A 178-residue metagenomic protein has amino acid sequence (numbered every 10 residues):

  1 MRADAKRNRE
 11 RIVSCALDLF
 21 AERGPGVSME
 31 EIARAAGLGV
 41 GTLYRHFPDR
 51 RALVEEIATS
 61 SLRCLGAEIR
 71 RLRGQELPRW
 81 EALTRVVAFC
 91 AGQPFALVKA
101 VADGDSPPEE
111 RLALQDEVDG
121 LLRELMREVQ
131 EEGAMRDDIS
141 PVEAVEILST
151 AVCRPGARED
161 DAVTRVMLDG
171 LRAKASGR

Functional and structural regions predicted by a protein language model:
M1-A35, A52-E55: Basic, helix-initiating cap at the start of DNA-binding domains
M1-R7, D105-P108, G177-R178: N-terminal intrinsically disordered/low-complexity leader segments
G37-F47: Short hydrophobic/aromatic patch on the recognition helix
F47, V54-S61: Alpha-helical DNA-contacting segments of helix-turn-helix folds
A52, R85-E124, S149-R154: Short secondary-structure transition hinges
E56, R63-F95, P107-R111: Hydrophobic alpha-helical connector segments
E81, E110-E117, E131-E146, A157-R158: All-alpha amphipathic helical-bundle segments outside canonical DNA-binding/catalytic cores that form hydrophobic
D116, G120-A134, T150-R178: C-terminal peripheral helix-coil segments that are non-catalytic and often amphipathic
